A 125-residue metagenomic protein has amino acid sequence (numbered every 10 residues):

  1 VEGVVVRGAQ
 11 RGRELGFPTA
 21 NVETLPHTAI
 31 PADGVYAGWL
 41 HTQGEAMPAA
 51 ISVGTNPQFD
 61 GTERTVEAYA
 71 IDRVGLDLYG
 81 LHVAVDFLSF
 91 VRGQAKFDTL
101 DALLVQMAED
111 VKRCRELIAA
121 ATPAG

Functional and structural regions predicted by a protein language model:
V4: Catalytic core of tubulin tyrosine ligase-like
R7-G125: Phosphate/ribose-recognition catalytic cores of enzymes acting on nucleotide-derived substrates
